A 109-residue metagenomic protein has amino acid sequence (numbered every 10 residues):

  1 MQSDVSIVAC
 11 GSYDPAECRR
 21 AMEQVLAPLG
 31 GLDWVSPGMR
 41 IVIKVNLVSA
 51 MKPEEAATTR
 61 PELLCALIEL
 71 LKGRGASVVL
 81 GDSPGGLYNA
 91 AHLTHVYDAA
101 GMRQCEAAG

Functional and structural regions predicted by a protein language model:
M1-G109: N-terminal and secondary-structure boundary signal
